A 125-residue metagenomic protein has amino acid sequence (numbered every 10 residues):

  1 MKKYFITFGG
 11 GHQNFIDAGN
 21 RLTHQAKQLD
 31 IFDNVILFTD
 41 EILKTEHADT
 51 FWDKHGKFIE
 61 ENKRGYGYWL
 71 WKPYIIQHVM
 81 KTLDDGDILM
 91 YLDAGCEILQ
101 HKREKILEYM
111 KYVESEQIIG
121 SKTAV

Functional and structural regions predicted by a protein language model:
M1-W69, I76-D85: N-terminal anchoring/stem segment of glycosyltransferases
L89: Short aromatic/hydrophobic "clamp" motif used to bind/position activated sugar donors
L92-A94: Active-site flanking residues adjacent to catalytic metal/cofactor-binding acidic residues
C96-V125: Conserved donor-nucleotide/metal-binding helix-loop-beta segment in metal-dependent transferases, i.e., the alpha-helix
